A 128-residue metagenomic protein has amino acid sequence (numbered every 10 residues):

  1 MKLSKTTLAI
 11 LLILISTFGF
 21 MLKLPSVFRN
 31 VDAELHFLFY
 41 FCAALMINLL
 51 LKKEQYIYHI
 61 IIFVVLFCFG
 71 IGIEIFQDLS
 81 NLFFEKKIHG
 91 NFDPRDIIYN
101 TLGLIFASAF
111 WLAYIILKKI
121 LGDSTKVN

Functional and structural regions predicted by a protein language model:
M1-R95, T101-N128: Bulky hydrophobic segments
